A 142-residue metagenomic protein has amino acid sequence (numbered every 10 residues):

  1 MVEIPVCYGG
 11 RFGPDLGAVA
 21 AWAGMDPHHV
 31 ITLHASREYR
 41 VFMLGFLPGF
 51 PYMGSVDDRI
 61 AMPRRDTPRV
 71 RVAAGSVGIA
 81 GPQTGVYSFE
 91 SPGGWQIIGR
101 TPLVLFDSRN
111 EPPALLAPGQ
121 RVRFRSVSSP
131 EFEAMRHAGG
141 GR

Functional and structural regions predicted by a protein language model:
M1-R142: Glycine-rich active-site loops that engage anionic ligands at enzyme catalytic sites
